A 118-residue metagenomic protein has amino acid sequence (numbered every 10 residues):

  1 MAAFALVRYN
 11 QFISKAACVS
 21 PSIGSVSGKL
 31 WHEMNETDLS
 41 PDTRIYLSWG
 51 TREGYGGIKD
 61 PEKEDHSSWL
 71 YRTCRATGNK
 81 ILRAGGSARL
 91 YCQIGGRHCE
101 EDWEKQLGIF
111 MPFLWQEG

Functional and structural regions predicted by a protein language model:
M1-G118: Non-catalytic cap/lid and distal C-terminal segments of serine-dependent acyl enzymes
